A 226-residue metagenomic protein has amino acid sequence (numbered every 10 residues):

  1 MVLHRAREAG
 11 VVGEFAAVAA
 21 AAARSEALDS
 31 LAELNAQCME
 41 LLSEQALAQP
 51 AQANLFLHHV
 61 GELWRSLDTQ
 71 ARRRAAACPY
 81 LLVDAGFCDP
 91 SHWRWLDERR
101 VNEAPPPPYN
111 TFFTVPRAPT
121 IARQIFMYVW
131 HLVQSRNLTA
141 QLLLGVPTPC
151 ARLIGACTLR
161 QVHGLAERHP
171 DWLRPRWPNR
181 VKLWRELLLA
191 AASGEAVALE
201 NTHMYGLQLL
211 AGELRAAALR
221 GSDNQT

Functional and structural regions predicted by a protein language model:
M1-R99, P107: Structure-specific DNA junction-binding interface
S25, D29, E33, Y109-P116 (+2 more regions): Generic amphipathic alpha-helical segments used as scaffolds and interaction surfaces in large, multi-domain proteins
Q49, A53, R136-T139, Q161-G164 (+2 more regions): Short secondary-structure junctions and interdomain/linker hinges
R72-C78, L82, R168-A211: Long, compositionally biased
H92, L96-F112, L209, L214-R215: Intrinsic disorder/low-complexity detector
P106-Q124, L173-L183: Membrane-interacting alpha-helical segments
A118, A122-P170: Amphipathic alpha-helical packing elements
G212-T226: Long, low-complexity acidic/proline-rich regions
